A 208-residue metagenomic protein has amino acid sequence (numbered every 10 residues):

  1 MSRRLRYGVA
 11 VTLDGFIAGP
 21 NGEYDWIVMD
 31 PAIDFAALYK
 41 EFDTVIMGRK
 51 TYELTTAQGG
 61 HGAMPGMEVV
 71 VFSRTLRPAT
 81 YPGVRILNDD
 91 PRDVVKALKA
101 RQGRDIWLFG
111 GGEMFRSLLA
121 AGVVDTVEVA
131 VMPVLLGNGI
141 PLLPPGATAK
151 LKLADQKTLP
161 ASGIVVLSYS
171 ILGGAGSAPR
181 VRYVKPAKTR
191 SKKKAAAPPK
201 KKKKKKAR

Functional and structural regions predicted by a protein language model:
M1-R208: Enzymes that bind and transform nitrogen-containing heteroaromatic metabolites
